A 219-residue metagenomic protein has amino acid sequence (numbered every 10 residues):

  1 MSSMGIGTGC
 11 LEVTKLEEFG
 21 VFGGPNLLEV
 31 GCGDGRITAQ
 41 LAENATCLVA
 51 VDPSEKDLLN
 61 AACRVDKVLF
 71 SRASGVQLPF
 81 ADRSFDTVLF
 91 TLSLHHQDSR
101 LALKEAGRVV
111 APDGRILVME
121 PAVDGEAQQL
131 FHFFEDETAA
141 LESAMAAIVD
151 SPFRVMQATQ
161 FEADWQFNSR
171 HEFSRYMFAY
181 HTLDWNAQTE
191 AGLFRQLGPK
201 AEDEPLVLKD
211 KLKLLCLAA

Functional and structural regions predicted by a protein language model:
G5-P25: Conserved alpha-helix/loop element of class I SAM-dependent methyltransferases that forms part of the SAM/SAH-binding
L28, G33-Q77: Class I SAM-dependent methyltransferase SAM/SAH-binding core
V76-T87: A short acidic, Gly/Pro-enriched loop at the edge of an enzyme's catalytic core that lines a small-molecule cofactor
D86-R100: A short SAM/SAH-binding and catalytic strip from SAM-dependent methyltransferases
L101-R115: A short glycine-rich, Lys/Arg-flanked "PGG" loop and its adjoining helix->strand segment in the class I
R115-S143: Conserved class I S-adenosyl-L-methionine
A139-F153, D184-A187: Short alpha-helix
R154-A219: Conserved Class I S-adenosyl-L-methionine
